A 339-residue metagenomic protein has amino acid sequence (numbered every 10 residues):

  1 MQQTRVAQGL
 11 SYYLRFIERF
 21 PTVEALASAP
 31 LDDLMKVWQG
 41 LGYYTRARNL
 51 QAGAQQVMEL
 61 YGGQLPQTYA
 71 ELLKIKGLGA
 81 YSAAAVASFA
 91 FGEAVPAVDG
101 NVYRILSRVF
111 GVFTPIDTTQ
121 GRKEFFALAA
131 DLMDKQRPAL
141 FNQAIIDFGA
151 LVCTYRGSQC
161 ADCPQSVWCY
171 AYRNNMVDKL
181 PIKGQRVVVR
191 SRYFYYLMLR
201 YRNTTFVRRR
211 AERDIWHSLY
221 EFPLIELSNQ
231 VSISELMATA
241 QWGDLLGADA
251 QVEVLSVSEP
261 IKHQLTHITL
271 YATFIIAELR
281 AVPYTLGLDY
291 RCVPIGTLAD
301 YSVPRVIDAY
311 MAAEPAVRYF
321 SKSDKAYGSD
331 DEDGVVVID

Functional and structural regions predicted by a protein language model:
M1-A161, Q165-D178, S191, E314: Catalytic cores of DNA base-excision repair glycosylases
A150-D339: Intrinsically disordered, low-complexity, charged terminal extensions of DNA damage-control enzymes
